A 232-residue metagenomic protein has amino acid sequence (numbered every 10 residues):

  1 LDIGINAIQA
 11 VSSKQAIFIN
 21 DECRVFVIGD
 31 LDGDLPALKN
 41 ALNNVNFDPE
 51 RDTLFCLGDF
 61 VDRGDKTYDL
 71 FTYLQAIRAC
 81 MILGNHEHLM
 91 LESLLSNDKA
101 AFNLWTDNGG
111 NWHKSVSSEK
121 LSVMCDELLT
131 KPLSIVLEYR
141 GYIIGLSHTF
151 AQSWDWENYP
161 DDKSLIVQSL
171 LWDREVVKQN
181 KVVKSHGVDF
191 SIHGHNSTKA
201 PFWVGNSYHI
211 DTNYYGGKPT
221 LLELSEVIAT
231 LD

Functional and structural regions predicted by a protein language model:
L1-C23: Acidic, histidine-bearing metal-coordination/catalytic regions of metal-dependent phosphoesterases
D2, R24, I28, G33-N103: Core catalytic region of metal-dependent phosphoesterases/phosphodiesterases, especially metallo-beta-lactamase-like
I19-F26, L137-G145, V204: Beta-strand-turn-beta hairpins that frame and shape the catalytic cleft of phosphate-ester-processing enzymes
I28-G29, L54-G58, M81-N85, L146-S147 (+3 more regions): Active-site neighborhood of phospho(di)ester-bond hydrolases with catalytic His/Asp-centered motifs
D32-P36, D62-D65, E87-E92, Q152-W154 (+2 more regions): Active-site environment of divalent metal-dependent phosphoester hydrolases
T67-L137, G141-I143, P160, L165-K178: Active-site neighborhood of divalent metal-dependent phosphoester bond hydrolases
Y73-L74, A200-N206: Short loop/helix-cap segments at secondary-structure boundaries that form the rim of catalytic
Y208-D232: Binuclear metal-dependent phosphoesterase catalytic core
